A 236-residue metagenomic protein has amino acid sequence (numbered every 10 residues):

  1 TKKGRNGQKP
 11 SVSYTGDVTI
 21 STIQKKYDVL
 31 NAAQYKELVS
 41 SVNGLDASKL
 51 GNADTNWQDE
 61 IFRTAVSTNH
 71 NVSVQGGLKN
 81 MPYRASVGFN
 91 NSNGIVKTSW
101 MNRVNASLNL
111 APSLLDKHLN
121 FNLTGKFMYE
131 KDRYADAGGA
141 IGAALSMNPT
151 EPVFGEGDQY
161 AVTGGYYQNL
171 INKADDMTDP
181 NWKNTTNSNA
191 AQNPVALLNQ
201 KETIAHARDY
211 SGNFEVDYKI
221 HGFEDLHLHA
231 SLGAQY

Functional and structural regions predicted by a protein language model:
T1, T19-I20, G51-A65: Periplasmic N-terminal accessory/gating domains of Gram-negative outer-membrane beta-barrel systems
T1-T15, S67-N69, G88-N93: A beta-strand signature from Gram-negative outer-membrane beta-barrel systems, especially the internal plug domain
K3-R5, L115, K219-H221: Short polar/acidic secondary-structure junctions
R5, R63-A65, V74-G76, K97 (+1 more regions): Sterically constrained small-residue positions within well-ordered secondary structures of folded domains
N6-D54, I95-V96, N109-S211, H229-Y236: Surface-exposed loop/interface segments of Gram-negative outer-membrane beta-barrel transport/assembly proteins
R63-P82, V87-N90, Q192-Y236: Outer-membrane beta-barrel transmembrane strands
